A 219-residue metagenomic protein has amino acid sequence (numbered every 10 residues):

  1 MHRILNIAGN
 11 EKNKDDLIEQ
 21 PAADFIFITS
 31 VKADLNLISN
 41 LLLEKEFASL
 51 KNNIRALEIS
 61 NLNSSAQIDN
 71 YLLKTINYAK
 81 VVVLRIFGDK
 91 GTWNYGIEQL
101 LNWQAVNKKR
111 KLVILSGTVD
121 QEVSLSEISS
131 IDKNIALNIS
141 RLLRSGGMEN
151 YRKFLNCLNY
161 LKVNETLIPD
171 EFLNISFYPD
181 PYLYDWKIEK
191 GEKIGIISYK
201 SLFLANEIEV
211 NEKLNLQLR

Functional and structural regions predicted by a protein language model:
M1-R219: An N-terminal assembly and electron-transfer interface module characteristic of large anaerobic redox and radical
